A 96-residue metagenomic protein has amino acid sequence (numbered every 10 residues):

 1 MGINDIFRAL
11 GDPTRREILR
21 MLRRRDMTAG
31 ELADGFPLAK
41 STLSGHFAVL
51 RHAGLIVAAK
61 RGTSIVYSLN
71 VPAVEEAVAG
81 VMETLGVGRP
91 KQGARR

Functional and structural regions predicted by a protein language model:
M1-G2, R24, V71-R96: Amphipathic alpha-helical dimerization/coiled-coil segments that flank or bridge DNA-binding/regulatory modules
G2-A39, R61-V74: N-terminal helix-turn-helix DNA-binding core of bacterial DNA-binding proteins
R20, F47-A48, R89: Core alpha-helical elements of the protein kinase catalytic domain, predominantly the helix directly N-terminal
D34, G45, R51-H52: Alpha-helical residues within the helix-turn-helix
T42: Residues in the helix-turn-helix
R51, R61-T63, R96: Noncatalytic linker/hinge segments flanking ATPase motor cores
